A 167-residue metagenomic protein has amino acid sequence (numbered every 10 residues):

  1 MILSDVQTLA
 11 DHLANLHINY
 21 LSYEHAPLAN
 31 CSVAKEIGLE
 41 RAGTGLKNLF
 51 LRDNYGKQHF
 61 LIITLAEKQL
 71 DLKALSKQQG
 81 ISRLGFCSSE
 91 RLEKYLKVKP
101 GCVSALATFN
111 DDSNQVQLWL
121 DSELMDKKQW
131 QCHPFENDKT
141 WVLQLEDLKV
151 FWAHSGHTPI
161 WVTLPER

Functional and structural regions predicted by a protein language model:
M1-R167: Extended, low-hydrophobicity, polar/charged segments
